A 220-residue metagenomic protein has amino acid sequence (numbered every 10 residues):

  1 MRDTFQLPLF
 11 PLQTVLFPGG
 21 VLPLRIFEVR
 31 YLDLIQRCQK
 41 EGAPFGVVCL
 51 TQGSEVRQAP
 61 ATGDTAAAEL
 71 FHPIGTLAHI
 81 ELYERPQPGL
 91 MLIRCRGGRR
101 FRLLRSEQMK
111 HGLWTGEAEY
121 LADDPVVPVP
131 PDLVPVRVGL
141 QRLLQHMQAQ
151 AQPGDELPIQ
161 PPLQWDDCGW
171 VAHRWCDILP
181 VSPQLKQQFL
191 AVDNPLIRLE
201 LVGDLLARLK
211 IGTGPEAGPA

Functional and structural regions predicted by a protein language model:
M1-A220: N-terminal low-complexity, acidic/polar interaction/targeting segments
